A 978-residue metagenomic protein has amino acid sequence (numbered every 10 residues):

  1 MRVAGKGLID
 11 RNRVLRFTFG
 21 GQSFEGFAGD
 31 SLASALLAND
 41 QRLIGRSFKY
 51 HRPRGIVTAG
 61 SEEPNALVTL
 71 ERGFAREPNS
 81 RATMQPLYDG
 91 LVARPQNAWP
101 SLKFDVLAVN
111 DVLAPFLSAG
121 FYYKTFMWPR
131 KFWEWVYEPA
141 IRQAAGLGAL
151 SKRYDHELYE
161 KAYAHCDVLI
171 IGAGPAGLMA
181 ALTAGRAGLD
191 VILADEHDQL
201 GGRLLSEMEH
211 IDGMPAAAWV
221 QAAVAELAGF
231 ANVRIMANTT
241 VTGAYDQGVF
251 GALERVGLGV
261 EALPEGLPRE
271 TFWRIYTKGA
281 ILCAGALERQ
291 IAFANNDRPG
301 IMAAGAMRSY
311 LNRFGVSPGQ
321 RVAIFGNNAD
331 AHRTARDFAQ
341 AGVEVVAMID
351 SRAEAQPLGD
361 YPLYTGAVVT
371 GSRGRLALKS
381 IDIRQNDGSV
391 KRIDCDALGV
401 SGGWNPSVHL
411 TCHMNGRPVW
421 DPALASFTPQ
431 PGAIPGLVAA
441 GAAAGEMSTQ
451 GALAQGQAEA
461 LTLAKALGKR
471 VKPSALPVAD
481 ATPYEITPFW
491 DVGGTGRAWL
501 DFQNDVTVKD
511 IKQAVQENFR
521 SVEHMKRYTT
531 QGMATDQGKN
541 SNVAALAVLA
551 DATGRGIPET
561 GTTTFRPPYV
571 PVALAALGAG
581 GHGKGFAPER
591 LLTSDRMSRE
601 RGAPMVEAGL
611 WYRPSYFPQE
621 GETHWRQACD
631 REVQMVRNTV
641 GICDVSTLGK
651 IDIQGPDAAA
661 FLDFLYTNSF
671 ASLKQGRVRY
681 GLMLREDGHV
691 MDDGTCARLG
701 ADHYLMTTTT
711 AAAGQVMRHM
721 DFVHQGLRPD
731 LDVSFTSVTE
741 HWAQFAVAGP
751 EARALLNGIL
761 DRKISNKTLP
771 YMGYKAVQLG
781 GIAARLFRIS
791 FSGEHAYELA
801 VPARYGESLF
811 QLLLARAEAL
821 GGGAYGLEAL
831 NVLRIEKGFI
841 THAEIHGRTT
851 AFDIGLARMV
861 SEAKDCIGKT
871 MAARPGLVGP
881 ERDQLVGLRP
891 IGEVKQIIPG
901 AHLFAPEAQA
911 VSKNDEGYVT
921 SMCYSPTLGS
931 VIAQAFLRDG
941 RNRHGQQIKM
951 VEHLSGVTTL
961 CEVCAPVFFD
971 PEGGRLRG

Functional and structural regions predicted by a protein language model:
M1-E589, H741: Residues forming the flavin
Q22-F24, W273-I275, K391-I393, D692 (+3 more regions): Short beta-strand segments
S34-I44, P656-L673, A754, G758-R762: A short, contiguous, amphipathic alpha-helix enriched in charged residues
A180-A181, T334, S448, A452 (+4 more regions): Hydrophobic side chains in well-ordered alpha-helices
A286, F519, D630-S646, V690-H703 (+2 more regions): Residues forming anionic-ligand binding surfaces in small-molecule and nucleic-acid pockets of primarily soluble enzymes
A544, A552-L684, H689-M691: Acidic, proline/glycine-enriched N-terminal capping motif
D595, R599-E600, R613, G700-H703 (+1 more regions): Conserved, structured C-terminal
